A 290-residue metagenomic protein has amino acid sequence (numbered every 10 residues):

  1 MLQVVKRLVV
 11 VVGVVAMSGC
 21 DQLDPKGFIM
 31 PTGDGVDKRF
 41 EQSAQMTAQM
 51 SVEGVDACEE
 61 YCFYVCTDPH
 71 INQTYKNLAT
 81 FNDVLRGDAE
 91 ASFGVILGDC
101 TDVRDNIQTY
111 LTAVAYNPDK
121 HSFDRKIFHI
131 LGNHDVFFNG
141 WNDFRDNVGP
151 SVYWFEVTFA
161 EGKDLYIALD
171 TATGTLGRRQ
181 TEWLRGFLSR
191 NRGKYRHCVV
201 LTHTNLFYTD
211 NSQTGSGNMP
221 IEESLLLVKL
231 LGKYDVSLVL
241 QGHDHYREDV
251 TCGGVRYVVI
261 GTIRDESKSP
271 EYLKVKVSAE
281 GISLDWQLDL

Functional and structural regions predicted by a protein language model:
M1-V9: Bacterial N-terminal signal peptides that target proteins for export
A16-G19: C-terminal motif of bacterial Sec signal peptides marking the signal peptidase cleavage site
D21-Q108: N-terminal active-site segment of His-dependent metallophosphoesterases
P31-Q49, N106-H197, G217, E222-G232 (+1 more regions): Extended active-site neighborhood of metal-dependent phosphoesterases/phosphodiesterases
F63, G94, Y166, C198-V199: Hydrophobic beta-strand anchors of alpha/beta hydrolase catalytic cores
D68, G98-D99, G132-N133, H203 (+1 more regions): Active-site glycine-centered loops adjacent to acidic/histidine catalytic or metal-binding residues that shape
N191-N211: Short acidic, glycine-rich surface-loop motifs adjacent to enzyme active sites
L230-H243: Functionally important transmembrane alpha-helices
